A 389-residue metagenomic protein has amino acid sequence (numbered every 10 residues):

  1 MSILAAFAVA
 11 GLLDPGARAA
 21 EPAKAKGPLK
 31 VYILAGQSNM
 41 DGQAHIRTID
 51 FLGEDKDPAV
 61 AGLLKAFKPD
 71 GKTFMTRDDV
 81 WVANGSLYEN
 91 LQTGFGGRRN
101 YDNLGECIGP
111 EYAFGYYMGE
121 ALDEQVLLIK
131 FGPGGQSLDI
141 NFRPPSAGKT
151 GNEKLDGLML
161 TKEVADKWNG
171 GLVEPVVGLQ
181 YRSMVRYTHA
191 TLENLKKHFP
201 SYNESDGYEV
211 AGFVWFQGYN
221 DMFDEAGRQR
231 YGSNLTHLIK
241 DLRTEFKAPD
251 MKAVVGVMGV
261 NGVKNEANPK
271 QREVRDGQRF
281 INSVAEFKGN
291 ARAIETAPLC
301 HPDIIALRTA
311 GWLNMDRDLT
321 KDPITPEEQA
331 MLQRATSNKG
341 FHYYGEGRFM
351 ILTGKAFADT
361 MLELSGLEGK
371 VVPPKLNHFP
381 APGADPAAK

Functional and structural regions predicted by a protein language model:
S2-L12: Bacterial N-terminal signal peptides
A10, A17-A19: Boundary at the C-terminal end of the N-terminal hydrophobic targeting segment
A19-K389: Cell-envelope and extracellular/periplasmic
